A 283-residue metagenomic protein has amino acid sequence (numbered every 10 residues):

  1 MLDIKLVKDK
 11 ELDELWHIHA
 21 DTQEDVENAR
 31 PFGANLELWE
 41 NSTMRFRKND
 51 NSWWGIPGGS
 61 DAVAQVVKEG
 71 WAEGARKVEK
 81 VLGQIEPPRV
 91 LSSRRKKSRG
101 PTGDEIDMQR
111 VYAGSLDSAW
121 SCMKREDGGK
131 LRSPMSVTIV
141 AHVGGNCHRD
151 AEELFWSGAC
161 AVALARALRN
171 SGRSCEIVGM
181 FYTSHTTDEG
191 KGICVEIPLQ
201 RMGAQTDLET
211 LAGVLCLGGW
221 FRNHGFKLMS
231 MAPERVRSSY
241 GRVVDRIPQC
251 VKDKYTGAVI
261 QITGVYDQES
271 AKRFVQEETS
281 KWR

Functional and structural regions predicted by a protein language model:
M1-E69, P134, G145-A151, F155-A159 (+1 more regions): Acidic, glycine-rich A-domain
M44-S136: Negatively charged sequence features
H142: Residues that scaffold, gate, or flank divalent-cation-dependent active/transport sites
